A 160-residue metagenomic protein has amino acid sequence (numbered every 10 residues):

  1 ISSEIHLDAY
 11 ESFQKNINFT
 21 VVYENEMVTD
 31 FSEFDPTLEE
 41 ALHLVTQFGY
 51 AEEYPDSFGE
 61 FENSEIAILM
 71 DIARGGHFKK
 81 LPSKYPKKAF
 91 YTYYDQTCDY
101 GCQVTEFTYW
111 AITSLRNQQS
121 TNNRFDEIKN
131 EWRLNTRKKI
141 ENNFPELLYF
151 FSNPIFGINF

Functional and structural regions predicted by a protein language model:
I1-K80: Acidic/His-rich structured neighborhood in mature extracellular/periplasmic domains
I1-S12, G75-Y91, Y109, E141-P145 (+1 more regions): Proteins with a high burden of low-complexity, intrinsically disordered sequence enriched in S/T/G/P/A and R, requiring
E24, V28, Y91-D95, L134: A near-ubiquitous, low-amplitude feature marking generic local secondary-structure context
E26-F34, T97-V104, K139: Extracytoplasmic/periplasmic, Sec-exported soluble proteins
E53-R124, I128-K129: Post-HExxH zinc-binding segment in Zn-dependent metallohydrolases
T105-F160: Pan-zinc metallopeptidase signature
